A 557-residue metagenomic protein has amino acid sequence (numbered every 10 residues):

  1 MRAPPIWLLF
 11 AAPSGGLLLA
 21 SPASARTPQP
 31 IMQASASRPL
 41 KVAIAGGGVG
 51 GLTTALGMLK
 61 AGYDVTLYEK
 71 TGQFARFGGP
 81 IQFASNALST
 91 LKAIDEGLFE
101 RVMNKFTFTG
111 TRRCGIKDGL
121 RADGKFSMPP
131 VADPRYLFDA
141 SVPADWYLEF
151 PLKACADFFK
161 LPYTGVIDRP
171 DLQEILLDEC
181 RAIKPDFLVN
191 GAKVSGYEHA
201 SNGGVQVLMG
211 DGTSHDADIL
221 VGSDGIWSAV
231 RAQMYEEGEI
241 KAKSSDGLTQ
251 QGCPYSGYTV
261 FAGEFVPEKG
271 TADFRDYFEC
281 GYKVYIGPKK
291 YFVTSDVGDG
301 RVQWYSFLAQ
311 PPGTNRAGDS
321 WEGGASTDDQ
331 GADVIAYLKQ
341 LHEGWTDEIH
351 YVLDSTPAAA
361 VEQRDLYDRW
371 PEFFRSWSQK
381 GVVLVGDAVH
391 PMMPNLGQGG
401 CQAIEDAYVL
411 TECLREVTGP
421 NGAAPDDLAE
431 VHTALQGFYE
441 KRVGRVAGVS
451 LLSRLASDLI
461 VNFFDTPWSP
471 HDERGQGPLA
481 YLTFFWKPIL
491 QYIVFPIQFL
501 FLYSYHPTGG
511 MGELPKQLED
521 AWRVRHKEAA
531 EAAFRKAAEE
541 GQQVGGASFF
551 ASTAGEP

Functional and structural regions predicted by a protein language model:
M1-T27: N-terminal chloroplast transit peptides
S35-L40, V102-M103, K117-L137, S141 (+4 more regions): C-terminal helical "tail/cap" subdomain of flavin- and related membrane-associated enzymes
V42-I44: Conserved hydrophobic helix-helix packing surfaces used for dimerization/oligomerization
G47-A55, V221-G222, T314, A336 (+2 more regions): Conserved mid-domain beta->alpha element of the FAD-binding
T54-Y63, T90-A93: A short, Lys/Arg-enriched amphipathic alpha-helix followed by its capping loop at the start of a domain
L59-G79: Glycine-rich FAD pyrophosphate-binding loop
F77-D178, I460: Active-site-adjacent segment of FAD-dependent monooxygenases/related oxidoreductases
V142, Y163, E174-A358: Conserved FAD-binding catalytic core of PHBH/FMO-like flavoproteins
